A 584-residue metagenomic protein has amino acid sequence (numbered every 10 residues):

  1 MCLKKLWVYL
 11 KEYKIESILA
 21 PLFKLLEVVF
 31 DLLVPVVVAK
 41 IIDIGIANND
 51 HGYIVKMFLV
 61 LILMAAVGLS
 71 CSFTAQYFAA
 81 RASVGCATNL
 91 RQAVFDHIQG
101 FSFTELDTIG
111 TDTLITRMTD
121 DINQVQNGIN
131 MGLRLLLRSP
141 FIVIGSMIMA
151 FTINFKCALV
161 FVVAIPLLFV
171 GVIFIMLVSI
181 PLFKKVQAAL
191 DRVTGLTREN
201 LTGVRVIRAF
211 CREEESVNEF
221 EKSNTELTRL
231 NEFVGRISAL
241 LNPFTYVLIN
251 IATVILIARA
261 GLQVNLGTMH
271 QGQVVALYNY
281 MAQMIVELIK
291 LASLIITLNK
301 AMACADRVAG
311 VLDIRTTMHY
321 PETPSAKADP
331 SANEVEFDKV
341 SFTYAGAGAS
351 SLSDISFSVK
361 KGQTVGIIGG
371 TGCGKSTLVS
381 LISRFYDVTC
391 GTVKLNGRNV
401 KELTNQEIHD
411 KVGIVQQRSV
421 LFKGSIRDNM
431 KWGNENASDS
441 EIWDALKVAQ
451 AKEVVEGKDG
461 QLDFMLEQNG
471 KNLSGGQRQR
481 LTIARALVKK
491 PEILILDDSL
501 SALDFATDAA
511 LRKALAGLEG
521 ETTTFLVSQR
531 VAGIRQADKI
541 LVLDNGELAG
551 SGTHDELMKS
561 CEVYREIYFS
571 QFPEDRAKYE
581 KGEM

Functional and structural regions predicted by a protein language model:
M1-D31, V38, I46-V60, V67 (+15 more regions): Membrane-integrated ABC transporters
K11-I15, G100-T104, D120-L133, L137 (+7 more regions): An intracellular "coupling" helix at the cytosolic face of ABC transporter transmembrane type-1 domains
E12, E16-V29, V60, M64 (+4 more regions): Transmembrane helices of ABC transporter permease
L22-F23, E27-D43, M64-T111, I115 (+11 more regions): Juxtamembrane helix-loop junctions of ABC transporter transmembrane domains
I42, V94, I98, I207 (+3 more regions): Helix-loop junctions and hydrophobic alpha-helical segments within the transmembrane domains of large membrane
N49-L59, M149-V163, F233-D306, V311-L312: Helix-loop-helix
T316-P330: Pre-NBD coupling/linker segments of ABC/ABC-like ATPases
A328-M584: ABC-type nucleotide-binding domain
